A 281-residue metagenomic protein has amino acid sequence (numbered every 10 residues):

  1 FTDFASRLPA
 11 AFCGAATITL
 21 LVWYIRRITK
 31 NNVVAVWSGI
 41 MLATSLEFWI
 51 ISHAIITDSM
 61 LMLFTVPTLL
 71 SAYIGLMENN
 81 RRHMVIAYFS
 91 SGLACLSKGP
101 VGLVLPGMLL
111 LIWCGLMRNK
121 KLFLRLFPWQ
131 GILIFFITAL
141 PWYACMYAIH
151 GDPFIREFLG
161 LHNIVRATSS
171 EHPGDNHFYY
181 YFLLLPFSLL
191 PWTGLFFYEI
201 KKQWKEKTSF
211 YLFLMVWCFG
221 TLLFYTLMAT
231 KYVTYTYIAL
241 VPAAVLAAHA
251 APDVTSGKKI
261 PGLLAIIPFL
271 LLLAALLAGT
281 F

Functional and structural regions predicted by a protein language model:
F1-I260: Membrane-integral, polyisoprenol-dependent glycosyltransferases of the GT-C/oligosaccharyltransferase superfamily
T255-F281: Signature aromatic-anchored transmembrane alpha helix within multi-pass, membrane-resident enzymes that catalyze glycan
